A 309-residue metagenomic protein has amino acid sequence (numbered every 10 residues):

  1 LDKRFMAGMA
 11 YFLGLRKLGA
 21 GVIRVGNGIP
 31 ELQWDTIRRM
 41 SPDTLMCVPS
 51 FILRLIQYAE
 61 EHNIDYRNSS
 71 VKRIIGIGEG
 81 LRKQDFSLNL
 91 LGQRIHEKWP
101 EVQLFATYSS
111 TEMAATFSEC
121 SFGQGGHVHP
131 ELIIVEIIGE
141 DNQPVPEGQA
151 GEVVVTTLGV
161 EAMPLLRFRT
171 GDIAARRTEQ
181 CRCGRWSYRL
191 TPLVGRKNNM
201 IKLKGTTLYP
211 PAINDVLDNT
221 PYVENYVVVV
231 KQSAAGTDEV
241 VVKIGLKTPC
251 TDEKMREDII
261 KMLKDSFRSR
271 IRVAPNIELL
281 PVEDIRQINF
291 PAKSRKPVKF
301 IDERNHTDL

Functional and structural regions predicted by a protein language model:
L1-W99, F117-F122, I271, E278-L280: Active-site phosphate/ATP/adenylate-binding loop shared across adenylate-forming ligases
V25, T107-S109, I138, K231 (+1 more regions): Conserved beta-strand termini and adjacent loop/short-helix elements that scaffold enzyme active sites in alpha/beta
P30-L32, E112-M113, E283-I288: A short acidic, often aromatic-flanked loop/helix-cap motif at beta-alpha or helix-coil junctions that lines enzyme
V48, I77, T156, R177 (+1 more regions): Conserved residues at the C-terminal ends of beta-strands
H62-I64, A162-R169, A175-L309: AMP-binding adenylation
S69, P130-L132, R196: Short, solvent-exposed loop/turn segments at the edges of secondary structure
K83-Q180: Conserved AMP-binding/adenylate-forming
